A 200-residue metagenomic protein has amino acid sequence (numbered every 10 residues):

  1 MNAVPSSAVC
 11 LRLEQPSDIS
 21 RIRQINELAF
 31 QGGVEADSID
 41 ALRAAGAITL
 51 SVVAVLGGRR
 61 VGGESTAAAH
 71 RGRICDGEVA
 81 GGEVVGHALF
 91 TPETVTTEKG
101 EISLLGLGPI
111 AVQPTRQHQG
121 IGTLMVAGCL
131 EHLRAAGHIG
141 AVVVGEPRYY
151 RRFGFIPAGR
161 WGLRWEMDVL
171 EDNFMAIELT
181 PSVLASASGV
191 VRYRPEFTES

Functional and structural regions predicted by a protein language model:
N2-D40, A45-V55, E78-V84, G100 (+3 more regions): Short amphipathic alpha-helix that is part of the acyltransferase structural core
S51-V53, G82-T94, L104-A111: Conserved beta-strand in the GNAT
V61, T66, T94-L107, Q117: A conserved beta-turn-beta hairpin within the catalytic core of GNAT-like acetyltransferases that forms part
T66-A69, A80: Ala/Thr-enriched low-complexity intrinsically disordered regions
E101, Q113-L124, A136, R152-F153: Conserved glycine-rich acetyl-CoA-binding loop
L107, V112, H118-E131, V143: Conserved acetyl-CoA-binding loop-helix of GNAT-fold acetyltransferases
A135-I139, V144-L170: Conserved active-site alpha-helix within GNAT-family acetyltransferase domains
